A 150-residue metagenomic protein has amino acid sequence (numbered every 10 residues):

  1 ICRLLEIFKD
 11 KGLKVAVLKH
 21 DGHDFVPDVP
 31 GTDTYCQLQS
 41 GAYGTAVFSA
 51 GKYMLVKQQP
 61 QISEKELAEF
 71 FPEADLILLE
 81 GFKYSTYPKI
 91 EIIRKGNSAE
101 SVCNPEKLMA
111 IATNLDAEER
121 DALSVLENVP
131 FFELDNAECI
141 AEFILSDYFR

Functional and structural regions predicted by a protein language model:
C2-Q58: N-terminal phosphate/diphosphate-binding loop that engages ATP/GTP or pyrophosphate donors across diverse enzyme folds
R3, T32, I62, D135 (+1 more regions): Conserved active-site and cofactor/substrate-binding residues in soluble primary-metabolism enzymes
F8, F70, D147-R150: P-loop NTP-binding site
K11-K14, A42-Y43, P72-A74, Y87 (+1 more regions): Short coil/turn connectors at secondary-structure junctions
G31, Q61-K65, G96-N97: Charged helix-capping and loop-helix junction motifs
L38-Q39, V47, E69-F71, S101-N104: Solvent-exposed alpha-helices and their adjacent loops that cap or buttress functional pockets in soluble metabolic
V56-Y84: Phosphate-binding/switch loop-helix module in NTP-utilizing enzymes
L76-E133, A137-F149: Phosphate/Mg2+-binding loops and adjacent switch elements in nucleotide/diphosphate-handling enzyme cores
